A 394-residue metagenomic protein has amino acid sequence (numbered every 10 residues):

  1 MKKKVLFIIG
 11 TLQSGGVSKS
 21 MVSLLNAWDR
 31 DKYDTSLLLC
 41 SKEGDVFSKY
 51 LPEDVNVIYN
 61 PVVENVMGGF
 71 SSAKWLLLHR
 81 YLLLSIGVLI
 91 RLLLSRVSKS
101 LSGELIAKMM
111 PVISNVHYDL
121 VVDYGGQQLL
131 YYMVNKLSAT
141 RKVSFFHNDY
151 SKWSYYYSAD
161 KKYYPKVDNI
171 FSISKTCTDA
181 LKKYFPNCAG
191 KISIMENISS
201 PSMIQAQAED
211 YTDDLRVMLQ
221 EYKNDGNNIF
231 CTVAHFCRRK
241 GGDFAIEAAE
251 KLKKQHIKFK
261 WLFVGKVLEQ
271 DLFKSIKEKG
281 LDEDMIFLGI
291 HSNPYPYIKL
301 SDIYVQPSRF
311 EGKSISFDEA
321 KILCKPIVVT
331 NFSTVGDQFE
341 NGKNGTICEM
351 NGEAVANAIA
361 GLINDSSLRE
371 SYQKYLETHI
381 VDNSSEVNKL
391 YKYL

Functional and structural regions predicted by a protein language model:
S18-S23, N228-K251, D271: A conserved mid-protein helix/loop that constitutes part of the nucleotide-sugar donor-binding site
L37-D45, S199, V233, C237-R238 (+1 more regions): Glycosyltransferase donor-sugar binding loop
R141-H147, S151, P165-R216: Donor nucleotide-sugar binding/catalytic pocket of nucleotide-sugar-dependent glycosyltransferases
D214-M218, D382-L394: C-terminal alpha-helical cap of glycosyltransferases
K253, G361, S367-N383, K389: A short, well-ordered alpha-helix in the C-terminal region of glycosyltransferases
I290, R309: Aromatic "clamp/platform" in nucleotide-sugar-dependent glycosyltransferases that forms part of the donor/acceptor
P326-V329: Short hydrophobic beta-strand element within catalytic cores of glycosyltransferases and related nucleotide-activated
N341-G342, T346-E353, G361-S366: Conserved acidic donor-binding segment of nucleotide-sugar-dependent glycosyltransferases
